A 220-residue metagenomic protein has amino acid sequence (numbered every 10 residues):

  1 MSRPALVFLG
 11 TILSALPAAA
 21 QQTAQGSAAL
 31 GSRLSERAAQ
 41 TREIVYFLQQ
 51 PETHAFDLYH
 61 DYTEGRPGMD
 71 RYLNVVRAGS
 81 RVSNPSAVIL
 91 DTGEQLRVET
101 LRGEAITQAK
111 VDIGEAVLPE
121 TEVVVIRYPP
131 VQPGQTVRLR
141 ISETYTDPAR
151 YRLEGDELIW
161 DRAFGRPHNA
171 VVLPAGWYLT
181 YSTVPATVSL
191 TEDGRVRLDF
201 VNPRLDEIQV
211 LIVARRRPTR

Functional and structural regions predicted by a protein language model:
V7-A15: Bacterial N-terminal signal peptides
L16-A20: Sec/Tat signal peptide C-region and signal peptidase I cleavage site
T23, D70-K110, D161-P185: Solvent-exposed beta-hairpin/edge-strand motifs
T23-V76: Early extracytoplasmic/domain-onset interaction patches
Q25-S35, I44-F47, E154-R220: Intrinsically disordered, low-complexity linkers and stems that provide flexible hinges in membrane-associated
E43, A55-Y59, G68-Y72, V123 (+4 more regions): Intrinsic-disorder/low-complexity, polar/charged segments enriched in Ser/Thr/Lys/Arg/Asp/Glu/Gln
Q50-H54, H60-G68, R77-G79, P130 (+3 more regions): Beta-strand elements of well-folded, non-transmembrane domains
N84-I159, E192-R220: A surface-exposed beta-strand-loop module
